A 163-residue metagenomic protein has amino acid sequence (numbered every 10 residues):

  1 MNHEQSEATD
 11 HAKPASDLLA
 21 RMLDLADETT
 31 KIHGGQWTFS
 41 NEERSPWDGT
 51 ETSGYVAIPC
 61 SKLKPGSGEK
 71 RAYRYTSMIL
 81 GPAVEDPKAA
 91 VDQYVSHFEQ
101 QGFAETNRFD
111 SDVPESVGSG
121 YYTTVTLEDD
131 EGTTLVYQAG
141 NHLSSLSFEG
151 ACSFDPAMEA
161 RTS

Functional and structural regions predicted by a protein language model:
M1-R71: N-terminal leader/targeting segments
Q5, Q36, Q93, Q100-Q101 (+1 more regions): Residue-identity detector for glutamine
D10, D17, D24-D27, D48 (+5 more regions): Acidic-enriched, low-complexity/disordered segments with a strong bias for Aspartate over Glutamate
L23-K31, V117-S163: Extracellularly exposed regions in secreted/surface proteins, prominently low-complexity, repeat-rich
S40-A57, T106-T133: Ser/Thr-rich, low-complexity intrinsically disordered terminal regions
S53-A72, T126-S144: Short, Lys/Arg-enriched charge-dense amphipathic segments
V56-L63, P114, D155-T162: Low-complexity, polar-biased intrinsically disordered regions enriched in Pro/Ser/Thr/Gly
K64-G118: Long, charged/polar, surface-exposed segments that mediate recognition or autoinhibition
